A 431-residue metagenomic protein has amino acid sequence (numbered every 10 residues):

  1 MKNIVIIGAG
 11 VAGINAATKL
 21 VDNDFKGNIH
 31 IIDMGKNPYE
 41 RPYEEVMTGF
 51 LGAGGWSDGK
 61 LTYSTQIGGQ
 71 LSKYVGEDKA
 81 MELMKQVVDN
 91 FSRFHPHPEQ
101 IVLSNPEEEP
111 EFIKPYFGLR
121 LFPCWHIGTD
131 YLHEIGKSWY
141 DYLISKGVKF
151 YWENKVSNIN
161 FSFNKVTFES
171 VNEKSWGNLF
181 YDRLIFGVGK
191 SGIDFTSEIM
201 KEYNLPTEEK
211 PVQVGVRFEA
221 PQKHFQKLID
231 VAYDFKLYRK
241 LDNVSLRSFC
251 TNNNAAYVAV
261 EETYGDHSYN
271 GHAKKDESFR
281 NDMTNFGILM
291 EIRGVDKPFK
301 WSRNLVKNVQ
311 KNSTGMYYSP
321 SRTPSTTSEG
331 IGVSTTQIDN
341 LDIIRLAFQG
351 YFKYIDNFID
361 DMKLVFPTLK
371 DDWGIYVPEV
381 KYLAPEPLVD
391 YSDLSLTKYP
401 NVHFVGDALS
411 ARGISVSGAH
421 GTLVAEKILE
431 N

Functional and structural regions predicted by a protein language model:
K2-T65, N105-N431: Residues forming the flavin
G49-V102: Dinucleotide-binding Rossmann-like beta1-alpha1 core, especially the glycine-rich loop that anchors the ADP
